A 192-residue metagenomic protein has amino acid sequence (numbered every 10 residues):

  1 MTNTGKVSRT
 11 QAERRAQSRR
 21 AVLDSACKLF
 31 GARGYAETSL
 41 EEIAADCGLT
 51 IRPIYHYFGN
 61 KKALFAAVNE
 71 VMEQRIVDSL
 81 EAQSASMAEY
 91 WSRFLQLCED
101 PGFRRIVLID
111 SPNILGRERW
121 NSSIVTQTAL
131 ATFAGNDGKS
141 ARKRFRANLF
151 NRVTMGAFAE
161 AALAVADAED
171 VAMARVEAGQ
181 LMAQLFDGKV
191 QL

Functional and structural regions predicted by a protein language model:
M1-Q17, S140, L192: N-terminal intrinsically disordered/low-complexity leader segments
T2, T10, Q17-A21, S25-A63 (+1 more regions): Helix-turn-helix
S25, L29, R75, G156-A164: Amphipathic alpha-helical interface segments
A67, D78-F103, F150: Hydrophobic alpha-helical connector segments
E70-I76: Short, basic, alpha-helical segments at the C-terminal edge of helix-turn-helix-like DNA-binding modules
V77, I114-R152, V176-A183: Amphipathic alpha-helical packing segments from all-alpha helical-bundle domains
R93-L97, R142-A166, V171-D187: Hydrophobic alpha-helical segments that form the core of small-molecule binding pockets and/or dimer interfaces
L97-E118, L163-A164: Amphipathic alpha-helical segments used for helix-helix packing
